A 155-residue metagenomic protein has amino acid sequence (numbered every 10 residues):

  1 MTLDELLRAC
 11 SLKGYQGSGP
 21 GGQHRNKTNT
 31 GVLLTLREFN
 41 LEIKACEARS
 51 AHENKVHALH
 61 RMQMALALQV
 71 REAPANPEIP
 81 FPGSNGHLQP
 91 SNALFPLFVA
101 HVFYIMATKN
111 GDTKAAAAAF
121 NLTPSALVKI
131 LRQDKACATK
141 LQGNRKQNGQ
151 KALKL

Functional and structural regions predicted by a protein language model:
M1-N110, F120, K129-A136, K140 (+1 more regions): Ribosome-associated translation termination/rescue signal centered on the conserved GGQ peptidyl-tRNA hydrolysis loop
A115-A118: Short alpha-helical "recognition helix" segments of helix-turn-helix
